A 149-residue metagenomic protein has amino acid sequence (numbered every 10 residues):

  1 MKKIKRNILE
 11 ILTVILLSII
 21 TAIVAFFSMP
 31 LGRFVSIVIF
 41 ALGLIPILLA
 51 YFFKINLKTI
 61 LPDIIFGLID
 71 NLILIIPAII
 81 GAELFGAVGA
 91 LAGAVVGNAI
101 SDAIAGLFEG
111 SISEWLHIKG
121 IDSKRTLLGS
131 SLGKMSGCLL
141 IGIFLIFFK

Functional and structural regions predicted by a protein language model:
M1-K149: Multi-pass alpha-helical transmembrane bundle typical of ion/small-solute transporters and intramembrane aspartyl
